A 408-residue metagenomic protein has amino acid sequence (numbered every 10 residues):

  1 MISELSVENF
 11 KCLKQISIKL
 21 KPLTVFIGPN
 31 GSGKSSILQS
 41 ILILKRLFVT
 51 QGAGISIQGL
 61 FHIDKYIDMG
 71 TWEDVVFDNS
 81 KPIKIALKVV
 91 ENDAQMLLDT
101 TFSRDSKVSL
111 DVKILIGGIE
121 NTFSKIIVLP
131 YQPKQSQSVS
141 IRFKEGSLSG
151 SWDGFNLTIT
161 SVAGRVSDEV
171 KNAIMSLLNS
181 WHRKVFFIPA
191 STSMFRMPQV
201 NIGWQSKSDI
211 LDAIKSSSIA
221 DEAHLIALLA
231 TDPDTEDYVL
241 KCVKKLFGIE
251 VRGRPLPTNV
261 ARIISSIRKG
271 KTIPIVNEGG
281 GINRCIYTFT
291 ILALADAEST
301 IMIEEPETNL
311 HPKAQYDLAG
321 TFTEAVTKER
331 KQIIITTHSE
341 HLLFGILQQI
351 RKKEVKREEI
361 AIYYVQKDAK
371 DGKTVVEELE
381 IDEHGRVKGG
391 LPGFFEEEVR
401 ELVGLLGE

Functional and structural regions predicted by a protein language model:
M1-T71, H384: Pre-Walker A-like glycine/lysine-rich segment at the N-terminus of P-loop NTPase domains
Q15-K21, A293-A297, A325-K328: Phosphate-binding P-loop
I41-L47, L292-A295, T323-A325: Walker A/P-loop NTP-binding motif
F48-C285, I291, D296-A297, E380-E408: Phosphate-coordinating catalytic segments in nucleotide- and nucleic-acid-processing enzymes
I67-N79, Y316-E408: C-terminal lobe/lid and adjacent interdomain/linker elements of RecA-like ASCE P-loop ATPase modules
E304-E305: Walker B catalytic acidic pair
T308-P312: ABC ATPase nucleotide-binding domain "signature" loop
